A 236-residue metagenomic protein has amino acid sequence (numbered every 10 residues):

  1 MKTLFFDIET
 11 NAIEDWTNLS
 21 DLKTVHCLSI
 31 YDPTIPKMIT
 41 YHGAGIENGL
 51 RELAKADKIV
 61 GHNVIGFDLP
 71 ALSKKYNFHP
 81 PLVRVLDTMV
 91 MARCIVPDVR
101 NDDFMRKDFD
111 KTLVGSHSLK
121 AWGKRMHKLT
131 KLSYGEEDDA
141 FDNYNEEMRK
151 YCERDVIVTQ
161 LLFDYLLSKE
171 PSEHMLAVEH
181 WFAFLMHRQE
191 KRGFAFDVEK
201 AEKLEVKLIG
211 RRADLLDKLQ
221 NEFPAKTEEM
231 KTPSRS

Functional and structural regions predicted by a protein language model:
M1-E9, L22, C27, L113-V114 (+1 more regions): Conserved "right-hand" nucleotidyltransferase catalytic core of DNA-directed polymerases
I8-W16, I65: Short acidic, Gly/Ser-rich segments with clustered Asp/Glu that frequently serve as metal-coordination loops in enzyme
T10-N11, L19-K37, G43-I46: N-terminal cofactor/phosphate-binding cores enriched in small/glycine residues, especially glycine-rich loops such as
N11-E14, R93-F104, Q220-T232: Short regulatory "switch" loops immediately downstream of catalytic or recognition motifs within protein catalytic
E14-L19, V114: Short low-complexity stretches enriched in small and charged residues
K23, I35-G43, D57-L167, V178 (+1 more regions): Active-site-proximal helix-loop-helix substrate-binding element of RNase H-like nuclease domains
L53-A54: A short, aliphatic-rich alpha-helical micro-motif
